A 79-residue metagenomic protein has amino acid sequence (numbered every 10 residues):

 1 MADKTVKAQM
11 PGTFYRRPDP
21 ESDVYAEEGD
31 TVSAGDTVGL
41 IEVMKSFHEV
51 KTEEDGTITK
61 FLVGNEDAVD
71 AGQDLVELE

Functional and structural regions predicted by a protein language model:
M1-I41, E53-L62, E77: Acidic, low-complexity mobile loops and tails
K45: Short glycine/proline-centered loop/turn elements that form peptide/ligand docking sites
L62-A68: Short, electropositive alpha-helical surface patch
V69-E79: Glycine- and charge-enriched low-complexity intrinsically disordered segments
